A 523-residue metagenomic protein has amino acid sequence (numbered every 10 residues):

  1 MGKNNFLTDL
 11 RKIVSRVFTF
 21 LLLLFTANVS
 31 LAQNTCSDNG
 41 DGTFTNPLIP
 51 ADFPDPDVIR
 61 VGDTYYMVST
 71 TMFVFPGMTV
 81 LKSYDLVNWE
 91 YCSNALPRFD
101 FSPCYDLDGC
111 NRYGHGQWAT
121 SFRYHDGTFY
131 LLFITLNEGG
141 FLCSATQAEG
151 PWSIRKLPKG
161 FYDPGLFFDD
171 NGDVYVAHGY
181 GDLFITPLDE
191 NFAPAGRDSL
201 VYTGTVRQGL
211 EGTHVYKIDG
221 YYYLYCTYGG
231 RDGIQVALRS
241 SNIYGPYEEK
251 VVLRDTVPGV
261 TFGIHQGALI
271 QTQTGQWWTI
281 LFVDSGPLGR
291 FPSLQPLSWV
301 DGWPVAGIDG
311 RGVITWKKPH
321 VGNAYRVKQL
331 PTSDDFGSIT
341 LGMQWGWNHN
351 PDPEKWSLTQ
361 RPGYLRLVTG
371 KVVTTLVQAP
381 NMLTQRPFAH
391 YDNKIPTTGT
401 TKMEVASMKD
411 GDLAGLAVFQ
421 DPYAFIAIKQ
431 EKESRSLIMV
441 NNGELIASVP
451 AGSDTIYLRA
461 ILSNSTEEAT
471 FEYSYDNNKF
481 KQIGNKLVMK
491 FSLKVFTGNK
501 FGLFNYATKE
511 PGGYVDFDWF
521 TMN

Functional and structural regions predicted by a protein language model:
M1, A32-N523: Carbohydrate-active catalytic/glycan-binding domains of CAZyme proteins, especially the secreted or lumenal ectodomains
M1-Q33: Bacterial Sec-dependent N-terminal signal peptides
